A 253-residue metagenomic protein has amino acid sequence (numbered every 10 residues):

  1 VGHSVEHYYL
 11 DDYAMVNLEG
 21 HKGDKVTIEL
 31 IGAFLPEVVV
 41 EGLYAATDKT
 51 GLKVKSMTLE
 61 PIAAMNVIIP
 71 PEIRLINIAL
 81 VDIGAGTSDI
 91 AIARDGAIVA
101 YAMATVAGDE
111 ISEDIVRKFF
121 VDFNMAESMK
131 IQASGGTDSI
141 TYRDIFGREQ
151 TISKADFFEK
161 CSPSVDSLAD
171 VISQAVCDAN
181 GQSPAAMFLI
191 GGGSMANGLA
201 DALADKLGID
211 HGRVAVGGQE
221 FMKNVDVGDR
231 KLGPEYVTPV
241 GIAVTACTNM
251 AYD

Functional and structural regions predicted by a protein language model:
V1-I78, G135-I140, D144-F158, A179 (+3 more regions): Nucleotide/phosphate-binding catalytic cleft detector across ATP-hydrolyzing and phosphate-transferring enzymes
G32, E37-E41, A45, I62 (+4 more regions): Phosphate-binding glycine-rich/basic clefts of nucleotide- and phosphate-handling proteins, predominantly
K53, V121-D122, D210: Helix N-cap / loop-to-helix initiation motif
E60, I83, A93, I190-G192 (+1 more regions): Generic beta-strand/beta-sheet core signal
P71-Y101, I115: Gly/Thr-rich phosphate-binding beta-strand-loop-beta motif of the actin/hexokinase/Hsp70
T87, Q182-A186, P234-P239: Active-site lining segments that contact anionic ligands and/or coordinate catalytic metals
L199-A215: Short, low-complexity, polybasic intrinsically disordered segments
A215-D253: Glycine-rich phosphate-binding/hydrolytic loop that grips phosphoryl groups
